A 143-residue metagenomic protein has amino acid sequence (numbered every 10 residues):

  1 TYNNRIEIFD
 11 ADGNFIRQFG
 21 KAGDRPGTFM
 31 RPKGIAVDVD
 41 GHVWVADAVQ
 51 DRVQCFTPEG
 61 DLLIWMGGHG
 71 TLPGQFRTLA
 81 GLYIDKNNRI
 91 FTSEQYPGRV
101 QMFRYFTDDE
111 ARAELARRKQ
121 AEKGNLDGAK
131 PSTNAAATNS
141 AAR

Functional and structural regions predicted by a protein language model:
T1-R143: Eukaryotic scaffold repeat domains enriched in small/polar residues
